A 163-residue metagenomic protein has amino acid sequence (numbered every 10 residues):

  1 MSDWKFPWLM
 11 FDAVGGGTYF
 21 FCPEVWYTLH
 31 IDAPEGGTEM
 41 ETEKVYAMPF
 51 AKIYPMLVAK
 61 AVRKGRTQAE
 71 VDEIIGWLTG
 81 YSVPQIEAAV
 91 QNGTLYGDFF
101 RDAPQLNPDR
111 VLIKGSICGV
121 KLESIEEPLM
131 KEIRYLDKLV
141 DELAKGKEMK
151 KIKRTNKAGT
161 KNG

Functional and structural regions predicted by a protein language model:
M1, M10-F11: Short, basic, low-complexity termini and linkers enriched in Ser/Thr/Gly/Pro that act as targeting/leader peptides
S2, G15-G16, G36: Intrinsically disordered, glycine-rich low-complexity segments
D12-G15, W26: N-terminal non-cleavable signal-anchor helices
Y19-E39: Short, Lys/Arg-enriched N-terminal segments with co-localized hydrophobic residues within the first ~10-30 amino acids
M40-G163: A charge-rich, low-complexity, intrinsically flexible signal that marks solvent-exposed coils, linkers, repeats
